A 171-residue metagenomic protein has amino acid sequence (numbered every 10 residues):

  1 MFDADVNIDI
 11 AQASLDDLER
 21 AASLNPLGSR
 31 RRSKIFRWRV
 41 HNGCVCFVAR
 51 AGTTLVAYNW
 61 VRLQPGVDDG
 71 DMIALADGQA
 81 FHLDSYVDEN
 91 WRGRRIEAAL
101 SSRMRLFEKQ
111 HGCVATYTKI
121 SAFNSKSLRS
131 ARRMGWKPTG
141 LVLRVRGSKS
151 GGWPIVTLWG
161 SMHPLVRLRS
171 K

Functional and structural regions predicted by a protein language model:
M1-E19: Conserved N-terminal entry element of GNAT/NAT acetyltransferase domains
N25-E89: A conserved beta-strand-loop-helix scaffold within acyl/acetyltransferase catalytic domains
Q64, S121-F123, R144: An acidic- and aromatic-residue-enriched active-site/binding cleft used to recognize and process polar
D84-V87, G93-Q110, R129, R133: Conserved acetyl-CoA-binding loop-helix of GNAT-fold acetyltransferases
E108-I120: Conserved GNAT acetyl-CoA-binding A-motif
A122-G140: Conserved active-site alpha-helix within GNAT-family acetyltransferase domains
K137-G152: Conserved catalytic-core motifs of GNAT/GCN5-like acyltransferases
S148-K171: Charge-rich, low-complexity intrinsically disordered segments
